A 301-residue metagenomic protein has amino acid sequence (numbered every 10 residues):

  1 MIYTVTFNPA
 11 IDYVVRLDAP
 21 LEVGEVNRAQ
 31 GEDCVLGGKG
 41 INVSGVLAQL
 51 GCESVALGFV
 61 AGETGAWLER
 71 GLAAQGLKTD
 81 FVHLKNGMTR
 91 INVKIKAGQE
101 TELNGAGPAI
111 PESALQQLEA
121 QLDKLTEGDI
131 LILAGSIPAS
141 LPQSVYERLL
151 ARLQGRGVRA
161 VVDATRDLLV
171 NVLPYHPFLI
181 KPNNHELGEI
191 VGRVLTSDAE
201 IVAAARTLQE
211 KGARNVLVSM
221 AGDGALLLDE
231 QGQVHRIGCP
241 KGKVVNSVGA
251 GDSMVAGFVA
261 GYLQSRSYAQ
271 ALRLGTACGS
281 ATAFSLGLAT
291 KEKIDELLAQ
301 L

Functional and structural regions predicted by a protein language model:
M1-L57, G65-W67: Glycine-rich phosphate/adenosyl-contacting loop at the front of the ribokinase-like
I2, E53-S54, T79-D80, A160 (+1 more regions): Hydrophobic anchor at the start of a short beta-strand that flanks the dinucleotide cofactor-binding loop
V23, Q49-D129, L298-L301: Conserved N-terminal subdomain of the carbohydrate kinase-like
A48, Q154, L263: Gly/Ala-rich phosphate-binding loop of Rossmann-like dinucleotide-binding domains, activating on the conserved
E102-N104, D129-G135, D163, K181-E186: Short beta-strands and strand-loop turn motifs
A109-L153, R159: Hydrophobic alpha-helical segments and helix pairs
Q143-Q231: Conserved phosphate/ATP/ADP-binding segment of small-molecule kinases
V170, D198-L301: Conserved phosphate-binding/catalytic region of the ribokinase-like
